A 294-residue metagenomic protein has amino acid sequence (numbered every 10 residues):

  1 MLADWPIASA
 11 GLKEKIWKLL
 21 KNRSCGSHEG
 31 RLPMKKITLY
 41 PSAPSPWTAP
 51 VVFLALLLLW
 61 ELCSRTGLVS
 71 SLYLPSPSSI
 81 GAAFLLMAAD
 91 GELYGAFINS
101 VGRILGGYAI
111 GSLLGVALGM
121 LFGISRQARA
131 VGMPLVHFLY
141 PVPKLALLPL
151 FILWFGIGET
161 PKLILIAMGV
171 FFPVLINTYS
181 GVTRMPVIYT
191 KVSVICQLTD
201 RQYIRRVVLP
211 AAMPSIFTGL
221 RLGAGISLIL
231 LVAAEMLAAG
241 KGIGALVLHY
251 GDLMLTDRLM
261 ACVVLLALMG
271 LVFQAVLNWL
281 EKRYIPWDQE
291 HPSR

Functional and structural regions predicted by a protein language model:
K18, G30-V52, A275-R294: Transmembrane alpha-helical segments of polytopic membrane transport and secretion proteins
K36-S42, T66-I110: Periplasmic/extracellular loop-to-transmembrane helix junction in inner-membrane transport proteins
A43-L68: N-terminal signal-anchor transmembrane alpha helix
G106-V136: Transmembrane-helix boundary motif in ABC transporter permease subunits
H137-P173, S180-G181: Generic hydrophobic transmembrane alpha-helix motif, especially the helices
I164, M168, R201-A233: Transmembrane alpha-helices
V182-I188, V192-A212, D252: Short helix-to-coil transition segments within interhelical loops that connect adjacent transmembrane helices
G244-W279: Hydrophobic alpha-helical transmembrane segments of polytopic membrane proteins
